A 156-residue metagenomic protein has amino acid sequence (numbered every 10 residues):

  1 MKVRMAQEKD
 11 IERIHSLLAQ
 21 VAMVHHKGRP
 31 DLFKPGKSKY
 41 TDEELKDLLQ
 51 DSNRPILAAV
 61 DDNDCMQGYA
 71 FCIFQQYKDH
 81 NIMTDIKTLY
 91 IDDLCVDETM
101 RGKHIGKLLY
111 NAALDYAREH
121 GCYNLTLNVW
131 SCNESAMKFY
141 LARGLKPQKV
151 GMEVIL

Functional and structural regions predicted by a protein language model:
K2-S16: A short beta-loop-alpha structural element at the N-terminal edge of CoA-dependent acyl/N-acetyltransferase catalytic
M23-L45: Conserved GNAT-fold acetyl-CoA-binding loop/helix
E43-A58: A short helix-loop-beta-strand connector motif used in the catalytic cores of GNAT acetyltransferases and, in some
A58, C65-F74, Y90, C95: Conserved beta-strand in the GNAT
D93-V96, G102-D115, A142: Conserved acetyl-CoA-binding loop-helix of GNAT-fold acetyltransferases
K107, E119, S131-K149: Conserved active-site alpha-helix within GNAT-family acetyltransferase domains
A117-N128: Conserved GNAT acetyl-CoA-binding A-motif
T126-A136, E153-L156: Conserved beta-strand-loop-alpha-helix junction that forms the acyl-donor binding cleft
